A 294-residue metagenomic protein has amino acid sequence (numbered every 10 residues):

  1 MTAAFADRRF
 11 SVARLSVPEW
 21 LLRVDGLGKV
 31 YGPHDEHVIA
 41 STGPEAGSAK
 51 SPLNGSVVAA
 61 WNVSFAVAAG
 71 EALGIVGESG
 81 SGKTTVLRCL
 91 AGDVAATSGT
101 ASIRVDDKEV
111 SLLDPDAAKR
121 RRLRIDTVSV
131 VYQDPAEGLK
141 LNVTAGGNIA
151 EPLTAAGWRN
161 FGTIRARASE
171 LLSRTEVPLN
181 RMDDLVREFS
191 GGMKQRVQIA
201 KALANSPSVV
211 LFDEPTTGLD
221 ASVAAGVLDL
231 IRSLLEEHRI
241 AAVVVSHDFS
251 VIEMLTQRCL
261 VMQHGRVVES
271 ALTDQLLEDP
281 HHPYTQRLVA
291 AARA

Functional and structural regions predicted by a protein language model:
G43-G47, T163-N180: Conserved ABC ATPase "signature" region
N54, K108-S129, G147, A155 (+1 more regions): ABC ATPase NBD coupling module
A91: Helix-to-loop junction immediately C-terminal to a conserved catalytic motif
L185-F189, M193: Conserved ABC ATPase signature
I252-M254: A short, surface-exposed alpha-helical micro-motif characterized by mixed small hydrophobic and charged/polar residues
S270-A271: ABC ATPase "signature
